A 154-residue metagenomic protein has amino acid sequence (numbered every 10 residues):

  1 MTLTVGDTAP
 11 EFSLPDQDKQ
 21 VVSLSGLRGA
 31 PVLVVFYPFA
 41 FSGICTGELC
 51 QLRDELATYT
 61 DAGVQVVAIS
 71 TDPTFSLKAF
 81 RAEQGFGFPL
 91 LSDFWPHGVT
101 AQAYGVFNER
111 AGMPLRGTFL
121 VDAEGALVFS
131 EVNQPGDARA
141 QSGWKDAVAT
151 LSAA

Functional and structural regions predicted by a protein language model:
M1-A154: Chalcogenol-based redox active-site neighborhoods
